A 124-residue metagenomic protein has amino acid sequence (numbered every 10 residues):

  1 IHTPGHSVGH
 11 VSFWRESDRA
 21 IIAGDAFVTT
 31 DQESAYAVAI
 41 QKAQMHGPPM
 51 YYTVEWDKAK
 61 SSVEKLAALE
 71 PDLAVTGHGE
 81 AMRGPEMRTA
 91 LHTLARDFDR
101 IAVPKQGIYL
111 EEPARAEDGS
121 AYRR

Functional and structural regions predicted by a protein language model:
H2, V8-P85: Metallo-beta-lactamase
R88-R124: C-terminal regulatory/interaction regions
